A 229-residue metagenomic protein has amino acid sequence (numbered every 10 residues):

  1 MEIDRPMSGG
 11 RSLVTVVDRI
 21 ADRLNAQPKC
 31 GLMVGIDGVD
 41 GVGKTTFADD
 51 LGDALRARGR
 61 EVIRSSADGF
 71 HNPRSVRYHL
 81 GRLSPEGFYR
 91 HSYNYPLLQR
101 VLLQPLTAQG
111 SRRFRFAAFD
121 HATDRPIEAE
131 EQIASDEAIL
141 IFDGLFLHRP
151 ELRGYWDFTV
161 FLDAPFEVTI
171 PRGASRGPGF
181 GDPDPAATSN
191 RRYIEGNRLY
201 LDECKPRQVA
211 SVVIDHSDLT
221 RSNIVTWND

Functional and structural regions predicted by a protein language model:
M1-Q27, G154, F158, E167 (+2 more regions): NTP-dependent small-molecule kinase module
D40: The conserved Walker
K44: Conserved lysine of the Walker
F47: Hydrophobic positions on the alpha1 helix immediately C-terminal to the Walker A/P-loop
D53-I63: Post-Walker A helix-loop "phosphate-sensing" segment adjacent to the P-loop in P-loop NTPases
I63, N72-T123: Conserved nucleotide-sensing/catalytic segment adjacent to the nucleotide-binding pocket in NTP-handling enzymes
R125-G179: ATP-dependent NMP and nucleoside kinases share a basic, alpha-helical "lid"
